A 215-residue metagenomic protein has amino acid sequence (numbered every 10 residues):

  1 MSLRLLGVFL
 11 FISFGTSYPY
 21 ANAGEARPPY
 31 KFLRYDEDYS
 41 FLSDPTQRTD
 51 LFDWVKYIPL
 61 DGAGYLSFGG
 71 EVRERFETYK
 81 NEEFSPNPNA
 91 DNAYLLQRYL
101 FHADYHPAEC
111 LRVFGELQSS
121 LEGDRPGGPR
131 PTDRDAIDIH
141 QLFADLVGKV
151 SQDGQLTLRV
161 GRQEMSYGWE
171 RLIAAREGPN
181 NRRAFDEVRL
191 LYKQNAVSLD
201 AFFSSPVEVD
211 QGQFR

Functional and structural regions predicted by a protein language model:
S2-V8: Sec-dependent signal peptide recognition, specifically the positively charged N-region followed immediately by
F9-N92, H102, A108, P131-T132: N-terminal periplasmic/intermembrane-space "pro-region" immediately following the signal or transit peptide
L66-E74, V113-G115, L156-L158, V197-A201: Transmembrane beta-strands of outer-membrane beta-barrel proteins
G70, F101-Y105, Q141-L146, V188-Y192: Residues on the lipid-exposed face of transmembrane beta-strands in outer-membrane beta-barrel proteins
E71-R73, Y94-R98, D138-Q141, F185-E187 (+1 more regions): Transmembrane beta-barrel architecture of outer-membrane proteins
R73-R75, Q118-S120, G161-M165, S204-P206: Outer-membrane beta-barrel pore domains and translocons
T78-Q97, H106-L156, R171-A175, G212: Surface-exposed loop and membrane-interface regions of Gram-negative outer-membrane beta-barrel proteins
Q152-L158, R171-L172, R176-R215: Signature for the C-terminal beta-barrel architecture of outer-membrane proteins
